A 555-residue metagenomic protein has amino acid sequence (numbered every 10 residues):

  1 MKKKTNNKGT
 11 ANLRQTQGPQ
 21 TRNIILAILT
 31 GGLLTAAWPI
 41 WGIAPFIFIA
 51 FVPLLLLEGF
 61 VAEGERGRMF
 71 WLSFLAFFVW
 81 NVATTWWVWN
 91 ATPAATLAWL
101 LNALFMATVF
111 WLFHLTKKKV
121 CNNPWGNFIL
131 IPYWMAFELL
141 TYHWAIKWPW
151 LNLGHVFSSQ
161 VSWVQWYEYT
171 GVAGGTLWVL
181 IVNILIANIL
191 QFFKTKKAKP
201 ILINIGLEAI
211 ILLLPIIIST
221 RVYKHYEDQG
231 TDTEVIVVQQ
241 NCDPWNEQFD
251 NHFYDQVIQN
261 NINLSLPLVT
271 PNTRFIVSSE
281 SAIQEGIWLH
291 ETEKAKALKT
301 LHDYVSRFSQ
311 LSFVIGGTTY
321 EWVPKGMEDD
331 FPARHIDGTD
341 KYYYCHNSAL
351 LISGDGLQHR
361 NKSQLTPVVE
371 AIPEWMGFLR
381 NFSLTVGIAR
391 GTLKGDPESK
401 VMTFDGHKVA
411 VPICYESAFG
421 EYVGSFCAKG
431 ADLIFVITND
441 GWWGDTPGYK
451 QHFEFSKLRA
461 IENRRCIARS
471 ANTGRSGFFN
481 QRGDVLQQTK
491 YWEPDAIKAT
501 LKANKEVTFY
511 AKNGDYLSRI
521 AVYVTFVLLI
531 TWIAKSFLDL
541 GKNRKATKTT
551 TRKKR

Functional and structural regions predicted by a protein language model:
K2-Y226, D445, S456, A471 (+3 more regions): Membrane-embedded alpha-helical bundles of multi-pass enzymes that act on lipidic or dolichyl-linked glycan substrates
W38-L55, W80-V82, Q239-Q240, N272-L289 (+2 more regions): Short, conserved active-site loops that position catalytic residues or coordinate cofactors/metal ions across diverse
V88-A91, L140-V172, K299, R334-G420 (+1 more regions): Active-site catalytic loop in hydrolytic enzyme cores
P132, F275, S281-I283, E291-I315 (+4 more regions): CN hydrolase (nitrilase-like) catalytic-core segments centered on the catalytic cysteine and neighboring Lys/Glu
I211-T270, N439-H452, K457-R464, A468-R469 (+1 more regions): Non-cytosolic juxtamembrane linkers/loops that tether extracellular or periplasmic domains to nearby transmembrane
T220-P367, V401-D405, V411, Y415: Soluble catalytic regions of membrane-associated enzymes that act on cell-envelope and secretory-pathway components
S383-I413, N504-K545: Cysteine/selenocysteine-centered motifs that mediate thiol-based redox chemistry or coordinate metal-sulfur cofactors
R544-R555: Cytoplasmic C-terminal tails of single-pass
